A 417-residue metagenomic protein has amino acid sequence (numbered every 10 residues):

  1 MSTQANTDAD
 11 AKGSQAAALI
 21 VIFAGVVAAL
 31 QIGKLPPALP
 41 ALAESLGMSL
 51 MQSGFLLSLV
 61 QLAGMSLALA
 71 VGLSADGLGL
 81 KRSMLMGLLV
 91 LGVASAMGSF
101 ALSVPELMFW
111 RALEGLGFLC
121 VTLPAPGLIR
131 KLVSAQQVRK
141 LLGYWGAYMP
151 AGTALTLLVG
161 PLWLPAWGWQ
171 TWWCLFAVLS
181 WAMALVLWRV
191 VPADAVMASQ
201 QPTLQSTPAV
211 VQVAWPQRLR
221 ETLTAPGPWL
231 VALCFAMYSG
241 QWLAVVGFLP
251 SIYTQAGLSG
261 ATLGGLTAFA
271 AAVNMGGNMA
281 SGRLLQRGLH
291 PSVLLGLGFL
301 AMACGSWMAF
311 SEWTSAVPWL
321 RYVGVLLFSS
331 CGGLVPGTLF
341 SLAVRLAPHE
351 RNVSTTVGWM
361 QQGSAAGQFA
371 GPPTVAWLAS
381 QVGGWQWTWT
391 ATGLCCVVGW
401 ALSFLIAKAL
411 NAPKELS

Functional and structural regions predicted by a protein language model:
P36, G227-A268, M275: Extracytoplasmic gate region of multi-pass secondary transporters
G47, G79, F100-E106, E312-S315: Helix-breaking motifs and short loop linkers at transmembrane-helix boundaries and internal kinks in secondary membrane
S66-L102: Conserved MFS/SLC helix-loop-helix module at the cytosolic interface between two early adjacent transmembrane helices
A68-G79, G277-H290: Helix-to-loop junctions at the C-terminal end of transmembrane segments in multipass secondary transporters
W110-M149: Cytoplasmic helix-loop-helix junction between adjacent transmembrane helices in 12-TM secondary transporters
A135-Q136, G143-P192: Helix-loop-helix hairpin linking two adjacent transmembrane segments in secondary transporters
P291-L339: C-terminal transmembrane helical hairpin of 12-TM major facilitator-type secondary transporters
E350-V382: A late C-terminal transmembrane helix in Major Facilitator Superfamily
